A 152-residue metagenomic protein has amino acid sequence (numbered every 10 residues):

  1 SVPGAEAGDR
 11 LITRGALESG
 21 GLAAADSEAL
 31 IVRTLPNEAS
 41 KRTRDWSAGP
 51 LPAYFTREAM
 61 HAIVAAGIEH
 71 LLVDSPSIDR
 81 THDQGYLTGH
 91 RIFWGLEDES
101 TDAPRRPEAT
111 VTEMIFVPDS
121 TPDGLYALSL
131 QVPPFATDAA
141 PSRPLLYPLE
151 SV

Functional and structural regions predicted by a protein language model:
S1-V152: Active-/binding-site microenvironments in catalytic and ligand-binding cores
